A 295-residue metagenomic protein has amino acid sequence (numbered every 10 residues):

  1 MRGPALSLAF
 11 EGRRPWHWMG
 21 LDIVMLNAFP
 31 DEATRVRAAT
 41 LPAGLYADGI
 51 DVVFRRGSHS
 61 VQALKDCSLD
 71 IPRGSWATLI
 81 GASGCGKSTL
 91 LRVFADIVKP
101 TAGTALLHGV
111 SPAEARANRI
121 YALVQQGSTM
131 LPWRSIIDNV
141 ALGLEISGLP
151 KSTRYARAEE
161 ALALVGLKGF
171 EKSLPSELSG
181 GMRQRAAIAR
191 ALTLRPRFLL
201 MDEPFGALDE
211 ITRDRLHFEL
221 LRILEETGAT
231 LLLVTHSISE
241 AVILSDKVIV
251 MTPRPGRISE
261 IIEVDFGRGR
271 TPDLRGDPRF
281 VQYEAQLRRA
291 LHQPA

Functional and structural regions predicted by a protein language model:
R37-A47, V53-D66: A short, flexible loop at the N-terminus of ABC-type nucleotide-binding domains that lies
S58, S111-Q125, I146, K151-Y155 (+1 more regions): ABC ATPase NBD coupling module
I80-A82: The feature captures the beta-strand-to-loop junction immediately N-terminal to the Walker
A95: Helix-to-loop junction immediately C-terminal to a conserved catalytic motif
G103-A113: Conserved ABC transporter NBD signature motif
R134-L142: Short coil-to-helix segment of the ABC ATPase nucleotide-binding domain corresponding to the Q-loop/switch region
E145, S152-F170, R222: Conserved ABC ATPase "signature" region
S173-S176, L194: Conserved signature/switch motifs of ABC ATPase nucleotide-binding domains
